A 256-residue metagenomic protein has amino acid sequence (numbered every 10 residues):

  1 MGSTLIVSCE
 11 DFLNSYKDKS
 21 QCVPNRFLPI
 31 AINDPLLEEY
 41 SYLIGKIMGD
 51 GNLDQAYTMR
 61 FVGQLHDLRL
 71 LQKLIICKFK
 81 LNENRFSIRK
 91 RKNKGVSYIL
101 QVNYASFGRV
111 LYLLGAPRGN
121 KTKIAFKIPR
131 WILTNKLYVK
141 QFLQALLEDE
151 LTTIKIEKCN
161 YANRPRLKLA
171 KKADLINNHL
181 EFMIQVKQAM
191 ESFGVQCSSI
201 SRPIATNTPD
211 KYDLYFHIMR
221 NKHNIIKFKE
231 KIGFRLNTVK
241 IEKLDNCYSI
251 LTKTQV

Functional and structural regions predicted by a protein language model:
M1-V256: Internal intein/HINT superfamily modules and their associated LAGLIDADG
